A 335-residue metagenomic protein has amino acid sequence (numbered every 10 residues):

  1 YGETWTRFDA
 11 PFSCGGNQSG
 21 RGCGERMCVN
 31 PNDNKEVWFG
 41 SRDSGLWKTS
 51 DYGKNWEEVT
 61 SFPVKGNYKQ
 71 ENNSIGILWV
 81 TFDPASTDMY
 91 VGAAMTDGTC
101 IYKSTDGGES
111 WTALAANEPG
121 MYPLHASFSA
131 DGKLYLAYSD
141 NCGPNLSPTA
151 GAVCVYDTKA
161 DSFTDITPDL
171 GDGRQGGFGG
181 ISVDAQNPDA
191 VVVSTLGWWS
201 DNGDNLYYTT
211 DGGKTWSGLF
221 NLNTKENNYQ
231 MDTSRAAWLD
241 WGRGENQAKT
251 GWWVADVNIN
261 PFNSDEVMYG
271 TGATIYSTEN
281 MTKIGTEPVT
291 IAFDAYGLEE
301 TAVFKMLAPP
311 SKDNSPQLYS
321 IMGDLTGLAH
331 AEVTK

Functional and structural regions predicted by a protein language model:
Y1-K335: Extracellular glycan-interacting surfaces
